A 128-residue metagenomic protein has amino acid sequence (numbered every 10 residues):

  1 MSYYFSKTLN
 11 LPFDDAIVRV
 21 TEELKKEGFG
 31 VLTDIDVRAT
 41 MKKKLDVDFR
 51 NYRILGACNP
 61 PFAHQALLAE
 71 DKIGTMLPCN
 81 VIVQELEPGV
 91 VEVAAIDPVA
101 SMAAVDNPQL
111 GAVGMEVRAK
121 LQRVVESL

Functional and structural regions predicted by a protein language model:
M1-E27: Terminal, regulation- and interaction-focused segments at domain boundaries
M1-Y3, K25, V47-R50, L86: Short glycine-enriched loop/turn motifs at secondary-structure junctions
D15, D36, A112, E116: Conserved active-site and cofactor/substrate-binding residues in soluble primary-metabolism enzymes
T21, R38-A39, Q122: Short glycine-/small-residue-rich flexible loop motifs, especially phosphate/cofactor-binding loops
G30, D36-I82: Compact, glycine-rich, soluble single-domain proteins
N80-D106: Beta-strand/loop substructures that line and gate deep hydrophobic ligand-binding cavities in soluble
A104-L128: Well-ordered alpha/beta subsegment
